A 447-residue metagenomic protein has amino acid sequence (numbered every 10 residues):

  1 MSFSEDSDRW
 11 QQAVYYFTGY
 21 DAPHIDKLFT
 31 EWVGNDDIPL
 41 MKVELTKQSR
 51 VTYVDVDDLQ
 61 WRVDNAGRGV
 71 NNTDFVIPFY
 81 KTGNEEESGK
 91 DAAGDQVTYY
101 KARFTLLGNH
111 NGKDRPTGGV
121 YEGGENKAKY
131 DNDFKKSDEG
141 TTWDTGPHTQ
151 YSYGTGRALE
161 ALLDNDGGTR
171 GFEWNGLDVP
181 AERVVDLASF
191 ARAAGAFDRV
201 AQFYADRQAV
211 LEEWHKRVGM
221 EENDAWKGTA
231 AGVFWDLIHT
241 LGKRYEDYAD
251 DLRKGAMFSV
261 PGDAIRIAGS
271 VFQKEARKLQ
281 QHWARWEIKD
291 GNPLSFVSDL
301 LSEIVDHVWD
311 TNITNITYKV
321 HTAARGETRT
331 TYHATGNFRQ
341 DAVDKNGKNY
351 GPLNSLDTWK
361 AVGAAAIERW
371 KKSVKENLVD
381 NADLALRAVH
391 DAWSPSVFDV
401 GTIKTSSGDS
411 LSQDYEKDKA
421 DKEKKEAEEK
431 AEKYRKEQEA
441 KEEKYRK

Functional and structural regions predicted by a protein language model:
M1-L159, A268-K447: Intrinsically disordered, low-complexity Pro/Gly/Thr/Ser/Ala-rich repeat tracts
Y80, N84, G108, V185-A188 (+1 more regions): Glycine-centered flexibility motif
F134, T142-W143, P180-F190, K227-G228 (+3 more regions): Long, charged all-alpha helical bundle/coiled-coil segments in cytosolic proteins
A161-A193: Short, charge-rich amphipathic alpha-helices with coiled-coil/heptad character
A196-T331: Long, amphipathic alpha-helical coiled-coil/dimerization segments that form elongated scaffolds
